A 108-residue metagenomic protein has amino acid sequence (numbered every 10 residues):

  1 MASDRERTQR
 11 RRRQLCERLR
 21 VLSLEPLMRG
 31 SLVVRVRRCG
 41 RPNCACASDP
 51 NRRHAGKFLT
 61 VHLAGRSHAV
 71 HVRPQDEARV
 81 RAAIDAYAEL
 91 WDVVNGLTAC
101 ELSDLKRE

Functional and structural regions predicted by a protein language model:
M1-E108: A positively charged, amphipathic N-terminal helix/segment that binds anionic biomolecules
